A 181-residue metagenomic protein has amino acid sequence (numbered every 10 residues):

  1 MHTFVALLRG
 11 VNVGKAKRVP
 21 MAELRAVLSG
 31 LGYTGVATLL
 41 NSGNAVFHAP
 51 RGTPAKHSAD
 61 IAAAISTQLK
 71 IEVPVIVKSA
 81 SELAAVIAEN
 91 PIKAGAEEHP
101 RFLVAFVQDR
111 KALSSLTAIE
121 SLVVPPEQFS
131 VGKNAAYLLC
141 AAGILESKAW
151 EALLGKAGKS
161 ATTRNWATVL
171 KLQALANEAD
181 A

Functional and structural regions predicted by a protein language model:
H2-A181: Surface-exposed, charge/polar-rich loops and edge strands
